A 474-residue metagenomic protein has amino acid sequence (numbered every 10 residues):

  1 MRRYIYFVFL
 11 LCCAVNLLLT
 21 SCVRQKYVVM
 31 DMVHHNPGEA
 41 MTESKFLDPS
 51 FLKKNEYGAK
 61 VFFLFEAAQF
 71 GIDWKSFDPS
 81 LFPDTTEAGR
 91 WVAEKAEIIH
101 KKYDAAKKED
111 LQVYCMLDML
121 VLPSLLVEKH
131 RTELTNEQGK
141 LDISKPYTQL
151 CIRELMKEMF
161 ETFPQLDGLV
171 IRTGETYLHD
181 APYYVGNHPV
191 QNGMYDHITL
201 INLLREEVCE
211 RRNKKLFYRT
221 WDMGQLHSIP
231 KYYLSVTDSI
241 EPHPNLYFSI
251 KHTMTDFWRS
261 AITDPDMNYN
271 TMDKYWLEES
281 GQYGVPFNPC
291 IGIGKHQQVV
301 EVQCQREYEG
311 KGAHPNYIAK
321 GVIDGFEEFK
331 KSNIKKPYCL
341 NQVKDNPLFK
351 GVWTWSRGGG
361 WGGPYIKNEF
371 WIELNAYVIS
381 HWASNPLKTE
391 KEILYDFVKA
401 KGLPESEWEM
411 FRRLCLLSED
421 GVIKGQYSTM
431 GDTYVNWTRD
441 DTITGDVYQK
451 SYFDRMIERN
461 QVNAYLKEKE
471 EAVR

Functional and structural regions predicted by a protein language model:
M1-Y4: Positively charged n-region of N-terminal signal peptides that target proteins for export
Y6-C12: Sec-dependent N-terminal signal peptides
C13-Q25: Bacterial Sec-dependent signal peptides at the C-terminal "C-region" and cleavage site
V28-P49, K53-F65, G71-K75, G89-K101 (+1 more regions): Catalytic-core regions of glycoside hydrolase
F70-L122: Acidic/aromatic-lined carbohydrate-recognition and catalytic surfaces of CAZymes acting on diverse glycans
P83-T85, Q112-E158, I323-F326: Active-site-adjacent "subsite" loops/lids of carbohydrate-active enzymes
N346-R474: C-terminal non-catalytic alpha-helical accessory regions
